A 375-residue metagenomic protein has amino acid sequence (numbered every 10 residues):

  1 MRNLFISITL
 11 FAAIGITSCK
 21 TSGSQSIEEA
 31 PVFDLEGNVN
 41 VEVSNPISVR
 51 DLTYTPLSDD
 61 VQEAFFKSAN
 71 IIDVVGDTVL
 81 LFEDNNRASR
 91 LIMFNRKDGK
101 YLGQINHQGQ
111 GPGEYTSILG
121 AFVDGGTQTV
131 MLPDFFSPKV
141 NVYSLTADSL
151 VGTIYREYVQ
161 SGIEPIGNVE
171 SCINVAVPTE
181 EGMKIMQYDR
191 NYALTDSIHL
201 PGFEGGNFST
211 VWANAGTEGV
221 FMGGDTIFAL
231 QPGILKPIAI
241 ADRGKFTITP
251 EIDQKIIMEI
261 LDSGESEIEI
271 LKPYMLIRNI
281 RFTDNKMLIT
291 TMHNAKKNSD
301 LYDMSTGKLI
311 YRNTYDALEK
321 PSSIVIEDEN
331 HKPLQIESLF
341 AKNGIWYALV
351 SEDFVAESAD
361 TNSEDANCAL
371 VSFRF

Functional and structural regions predicted by a protein language model:
G15-S18: C-terminal motif of bacterial Sec signal peptides marking the signal peptidase cleavage site
N38-F66: A short helix->beta-strand "capping" segment at the edge of beta-propeller domains
D60-Q62, K100-T127: Blade-loop segments of beta-propeller domains
D60-V61, N106-E114, I154-G162, P201-G206 (+2 more regions): Short coil/turn segments at the loop-to-beta-strand junctions that recur within blades of beta-propeller repeat folds
F66-I71, E114-A121, Y158-G167, E204-A213 (+2 more regions): Repeated scaffold domains used in trafficking and secretory/extracellular systems, primarily beta-propellers
T78-D84, Q128-D134, E170-P178, N214-A229 (+2 more regions): Short beta-strand elements that form the blades of beta-propeller/WD-repeat-like and other beta-sheet-rich scaffold
R243-Q254, T306-K342: Conserved blade-ending motifs and adjacent loop-strand segments that build the rim/top face of beta-propeller domains
I270-K320: Loop/turn-rich, solvent-exposed surfaces of beta-rich toroidal or solenoidal domains
